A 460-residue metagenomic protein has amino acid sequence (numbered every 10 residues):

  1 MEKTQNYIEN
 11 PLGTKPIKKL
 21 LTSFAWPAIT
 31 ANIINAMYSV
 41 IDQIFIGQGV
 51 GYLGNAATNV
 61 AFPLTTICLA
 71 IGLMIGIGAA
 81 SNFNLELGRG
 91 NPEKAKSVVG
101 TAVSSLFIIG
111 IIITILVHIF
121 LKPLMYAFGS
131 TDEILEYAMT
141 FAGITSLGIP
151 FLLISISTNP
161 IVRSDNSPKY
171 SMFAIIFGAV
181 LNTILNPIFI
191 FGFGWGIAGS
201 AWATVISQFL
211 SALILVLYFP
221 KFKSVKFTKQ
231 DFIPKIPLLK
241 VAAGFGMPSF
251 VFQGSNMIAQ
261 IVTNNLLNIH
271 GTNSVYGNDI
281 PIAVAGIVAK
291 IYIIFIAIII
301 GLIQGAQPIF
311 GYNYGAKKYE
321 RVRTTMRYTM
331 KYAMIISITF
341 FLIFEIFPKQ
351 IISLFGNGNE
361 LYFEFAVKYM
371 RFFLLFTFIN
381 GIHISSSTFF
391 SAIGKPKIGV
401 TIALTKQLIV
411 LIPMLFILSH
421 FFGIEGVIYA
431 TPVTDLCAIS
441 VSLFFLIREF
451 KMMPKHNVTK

Functional and structural regions predicted by a protein language model:
M1-A25, F83-P150, G192-M247, F310-L375 (+1 more regions): Short alpha-helical transmembrane segments in multi-pass integral membrane proteins
K18-M37, I41, L64-I71, L147 (+5 more regions): Residue-level signal for short hydrophobic patches within transmembrane helices of multi-pass membrane transporters
S23-D42, I144, G178, S207-S211 (+1 more regions): Transmembrane helical elements of multi-pass membrane transporters/channels
A28, N32, I44, S81 (+15 more regions): Transmembrane alpha-helix boundary and packing residues in multipass membrane permease domains and related
M37-N55, M125-D132, I188-G194, G254-I287 (+4 more regions): Helix-terminus/linker motif at the lipid-water interface of multi-pass membrane proteins
Q43, Y52-N55, P92, L121 (+6 more regions): Membrane-helix interface/capping residues of multi-pass secondary transporters
N55-I115, L152-S171, N264, V284-L342 (+2 more regions): Small-residue-rich hydrophobic transmembrane alpha-helices
G76, T145-R163, S171-N182, S200-L215 (+4 more regions): Short runs within selected transmembrane alpha-helices of multi-pass transporters and secretion channels
